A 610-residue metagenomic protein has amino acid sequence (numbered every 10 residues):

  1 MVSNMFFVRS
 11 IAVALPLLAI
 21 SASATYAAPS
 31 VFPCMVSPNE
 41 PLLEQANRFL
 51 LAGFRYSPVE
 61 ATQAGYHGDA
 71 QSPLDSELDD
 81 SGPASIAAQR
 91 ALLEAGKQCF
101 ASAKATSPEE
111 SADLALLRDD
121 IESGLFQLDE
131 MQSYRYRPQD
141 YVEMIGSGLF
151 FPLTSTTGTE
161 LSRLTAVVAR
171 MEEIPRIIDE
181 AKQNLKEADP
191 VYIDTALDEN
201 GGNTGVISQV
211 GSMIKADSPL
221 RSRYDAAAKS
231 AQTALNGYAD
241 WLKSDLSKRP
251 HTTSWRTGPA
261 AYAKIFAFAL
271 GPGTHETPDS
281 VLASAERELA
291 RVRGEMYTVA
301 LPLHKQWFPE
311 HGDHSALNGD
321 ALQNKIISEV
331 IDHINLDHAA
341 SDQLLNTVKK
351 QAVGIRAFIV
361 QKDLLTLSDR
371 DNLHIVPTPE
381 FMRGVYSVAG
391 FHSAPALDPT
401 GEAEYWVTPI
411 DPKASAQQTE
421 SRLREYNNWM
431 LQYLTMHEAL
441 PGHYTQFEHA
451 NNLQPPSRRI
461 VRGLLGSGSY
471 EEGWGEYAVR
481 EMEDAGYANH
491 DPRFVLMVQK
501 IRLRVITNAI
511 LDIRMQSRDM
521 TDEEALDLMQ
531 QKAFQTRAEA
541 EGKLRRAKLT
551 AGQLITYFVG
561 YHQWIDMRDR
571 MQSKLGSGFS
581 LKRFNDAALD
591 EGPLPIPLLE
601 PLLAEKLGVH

Functional and structural regions predicted by a protein language model:
V2-A12: Bacterial N-terminal signal peptides that target proteins for export
S3, L17-A19, G466, G560: Generic secretory/membrane-interface signal
S10-S21: Bacterial N-terminal signal peptides
S23-Y26: Sec/Tat signal peptide C-region and signal peptidase I cleavage site
A28-H610: N-terminal maturation segment of proteins
